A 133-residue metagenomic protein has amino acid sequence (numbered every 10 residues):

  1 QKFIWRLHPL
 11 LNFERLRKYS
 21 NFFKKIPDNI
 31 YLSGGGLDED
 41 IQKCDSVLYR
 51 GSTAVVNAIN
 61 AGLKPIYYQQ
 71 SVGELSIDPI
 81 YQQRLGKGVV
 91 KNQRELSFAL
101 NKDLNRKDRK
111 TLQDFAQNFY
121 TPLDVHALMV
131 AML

Functional and structural regions predicted by a protein language model:
Q1-I41: Donor-nucleotide binding loops and adjacent catalytic segments primarily of GT-B fold Leloir glycosyltransferases
L7, R17-P27, S46, T53-Y120: Catalytic binding pocket for nucleotide-activated donors in carbohydrate/polymer assembly enzymes
S20-F23, I41, V55, H126 (+1 more regions): Short amphipathic alpha-helical segments and helix-helix/interface helices
D38, C44-G51: Electropositive, surface-exposed helix/loop patches at the edges of structured domains that serve as adaptable
N118-L133: C-terminal alpha-helical cap of glycosyltransferases
